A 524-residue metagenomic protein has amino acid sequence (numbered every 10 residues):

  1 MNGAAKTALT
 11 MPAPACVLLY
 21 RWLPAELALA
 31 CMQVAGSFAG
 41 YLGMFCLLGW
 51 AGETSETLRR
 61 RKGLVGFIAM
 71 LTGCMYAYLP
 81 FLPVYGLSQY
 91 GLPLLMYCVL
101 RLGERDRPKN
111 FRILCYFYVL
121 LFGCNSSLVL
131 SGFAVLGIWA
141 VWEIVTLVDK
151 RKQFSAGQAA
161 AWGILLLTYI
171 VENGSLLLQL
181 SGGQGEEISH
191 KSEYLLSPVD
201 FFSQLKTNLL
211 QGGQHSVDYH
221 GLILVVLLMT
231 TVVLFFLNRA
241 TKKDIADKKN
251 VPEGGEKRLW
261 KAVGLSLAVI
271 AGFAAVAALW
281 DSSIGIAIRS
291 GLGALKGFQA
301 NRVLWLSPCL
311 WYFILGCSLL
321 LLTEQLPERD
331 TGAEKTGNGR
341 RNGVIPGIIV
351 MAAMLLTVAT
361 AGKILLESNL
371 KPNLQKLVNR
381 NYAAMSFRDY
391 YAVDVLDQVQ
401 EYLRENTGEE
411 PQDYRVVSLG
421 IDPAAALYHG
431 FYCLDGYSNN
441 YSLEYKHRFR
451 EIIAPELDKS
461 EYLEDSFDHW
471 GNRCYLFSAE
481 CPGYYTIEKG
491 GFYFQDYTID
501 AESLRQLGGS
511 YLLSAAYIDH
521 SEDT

Functional and structural regions predicted by a protein language model:
M1-A13, L87, G123-Q299: Transmembrane catalytic cores of multi-pass membrane glycosyltransferases and polysaccharide-assembly enzymes
M1-Y41, Y85-G86, R448: Membrane-interface coil-to-helix junctions
G40-A51, L92-G103, G137-I144, L227-N238 (+2 more regions): Transmembrane alpha-helical segments
Y41-T54, L58-L147, Q158-L176: Membrane-embedded helix bundles of polyisoprenyl
T54-R60, K242-L259, P327-N342: Membrane-interfacial, low-structure loops and terminal tails that flank and connect transmembrane helices in multi-pass
G63, L321-K371: Signature aromatic-anchored transmembrane alpha helix within multi-pass, membrane-resident enzymes that catalyze glycan
V65-Q89, T168-G182, G264-L310, C317 (+1 more regions): Membrane-interface helix-loop junctions at the exits of transmembrane helices
E367-T524: Extracytoplasmic
